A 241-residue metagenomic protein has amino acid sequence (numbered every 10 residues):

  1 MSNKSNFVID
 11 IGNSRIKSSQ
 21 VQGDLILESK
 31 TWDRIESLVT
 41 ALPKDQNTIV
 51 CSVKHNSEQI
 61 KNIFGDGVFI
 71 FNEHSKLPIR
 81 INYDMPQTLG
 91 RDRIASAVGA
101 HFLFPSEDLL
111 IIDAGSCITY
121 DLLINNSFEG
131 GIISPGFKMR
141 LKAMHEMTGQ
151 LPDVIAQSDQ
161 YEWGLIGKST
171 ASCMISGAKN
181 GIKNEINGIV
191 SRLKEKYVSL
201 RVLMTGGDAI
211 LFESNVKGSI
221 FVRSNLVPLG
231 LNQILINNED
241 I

Functional and structural regions predicted by a protein language model:
M1-I26, A100, S106-S127, M144 (+1 more regions): Gly/Thr-rich phosphate-binding beta-strand-loop-beta motif of the actin/hexokinase/Hsp70
M1-L77: N-terminal glycine/serine-rich phosphate-binding loop of ATP-dependent small-molecule kinases, especially carbohydrate
R15, V50-Q59, S199-N215: Glycine-rich phosphate-binding loops at beta-strand->alpha-helix junctions
L38-N47, I189-R201: Phosphate/pyrophosphate-binding loops at sites that engage ATP/ADP/AMP, CoA/4′-phosphopantetheine, polyphosphate
I63-F102: Glycine/small-residue-rich loop that forms an oxyanion/phosphate-binding "nest" at active or ligand-binding sites
Q87-R93, S134, F221-L226: Active-site nucleophile and cofactor-binding loops and adjacent substrate-binding regions of central metabolic enzymes
S127, S134-K196: Active-site rim beta-loop-alpha module in soluble metabolic enzymes
G149, I220-I241: Glycine-rich phosphate-binding/hydrolytic loop that grips phosphoryl groups
